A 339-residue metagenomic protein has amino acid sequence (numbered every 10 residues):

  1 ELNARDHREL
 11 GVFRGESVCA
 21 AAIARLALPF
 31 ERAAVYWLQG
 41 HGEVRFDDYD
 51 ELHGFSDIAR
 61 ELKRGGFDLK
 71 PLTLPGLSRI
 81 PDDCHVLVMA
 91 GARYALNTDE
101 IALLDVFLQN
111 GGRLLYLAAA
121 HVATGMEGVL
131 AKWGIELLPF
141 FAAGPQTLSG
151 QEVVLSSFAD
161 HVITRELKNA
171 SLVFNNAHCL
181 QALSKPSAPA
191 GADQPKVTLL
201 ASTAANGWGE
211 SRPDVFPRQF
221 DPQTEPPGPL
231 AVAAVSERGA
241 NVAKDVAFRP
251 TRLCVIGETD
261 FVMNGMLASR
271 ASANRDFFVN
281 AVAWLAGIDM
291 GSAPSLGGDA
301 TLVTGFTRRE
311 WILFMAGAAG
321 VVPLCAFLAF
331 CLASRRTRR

Functional and structural regions predicted by a protein language model:
E1-R339: Short, surface-exposed patches at the edges or C-terminal ends of soluble domains, predominantly
